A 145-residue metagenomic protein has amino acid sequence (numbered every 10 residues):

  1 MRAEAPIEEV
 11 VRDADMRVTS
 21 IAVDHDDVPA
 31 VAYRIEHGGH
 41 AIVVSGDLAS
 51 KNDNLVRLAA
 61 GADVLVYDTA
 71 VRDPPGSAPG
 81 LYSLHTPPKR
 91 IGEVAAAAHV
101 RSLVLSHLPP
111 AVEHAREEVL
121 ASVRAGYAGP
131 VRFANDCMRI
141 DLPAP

Functional and structural regions predicted by a protein language model:
M1-R57, D136-P145: Core dinuclear metal-dependent hydrolase active-site scaffold
A41, A49-M138: Cap/insert and terminal regions of metallo-dependent hydrolase folds
